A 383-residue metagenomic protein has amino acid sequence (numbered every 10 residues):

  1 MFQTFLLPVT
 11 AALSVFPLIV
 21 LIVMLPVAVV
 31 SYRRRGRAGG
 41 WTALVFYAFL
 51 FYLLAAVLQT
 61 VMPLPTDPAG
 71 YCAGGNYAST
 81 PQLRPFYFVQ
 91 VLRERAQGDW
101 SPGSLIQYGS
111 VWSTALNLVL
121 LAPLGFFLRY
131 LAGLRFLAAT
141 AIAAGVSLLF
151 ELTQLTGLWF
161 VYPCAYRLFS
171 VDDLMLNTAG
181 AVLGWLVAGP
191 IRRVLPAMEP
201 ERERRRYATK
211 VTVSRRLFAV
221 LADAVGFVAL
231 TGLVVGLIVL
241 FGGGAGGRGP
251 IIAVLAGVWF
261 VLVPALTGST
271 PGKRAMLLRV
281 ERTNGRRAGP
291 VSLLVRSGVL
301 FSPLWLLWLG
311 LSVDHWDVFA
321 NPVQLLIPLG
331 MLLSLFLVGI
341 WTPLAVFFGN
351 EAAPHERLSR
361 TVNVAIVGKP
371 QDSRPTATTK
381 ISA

Functional and structural regions predicted by a protein language model:
M1-A165, W185-G272, R282, R286-A383: Bulky hydrophobic segments
A139, V171, T178-A179: Extended hydrophobic secondary-structure segments
C164-D172: Non-cytosolic membrane-interface motifs at loop->transmembrane helix junctions
A275-M276: Helix-adjacent hinge/juxtasegments
